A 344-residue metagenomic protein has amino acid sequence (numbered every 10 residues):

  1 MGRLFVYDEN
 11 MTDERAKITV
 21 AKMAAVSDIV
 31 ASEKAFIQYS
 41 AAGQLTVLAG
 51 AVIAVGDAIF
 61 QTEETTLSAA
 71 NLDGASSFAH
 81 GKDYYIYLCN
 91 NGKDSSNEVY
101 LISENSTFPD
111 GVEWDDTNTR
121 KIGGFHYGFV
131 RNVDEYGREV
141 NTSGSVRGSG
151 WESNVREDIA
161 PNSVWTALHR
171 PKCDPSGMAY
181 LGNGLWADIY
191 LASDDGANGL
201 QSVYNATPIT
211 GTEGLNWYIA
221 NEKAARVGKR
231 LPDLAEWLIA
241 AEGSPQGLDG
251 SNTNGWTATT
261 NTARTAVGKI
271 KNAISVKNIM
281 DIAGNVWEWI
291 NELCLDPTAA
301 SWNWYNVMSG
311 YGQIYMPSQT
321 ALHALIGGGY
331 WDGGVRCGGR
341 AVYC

Functional and structural regions predicted by a protein language model:
M1-T19, W114-R138: Short, low-complexity N-terminal tether/leader segments at secretion or assembly junctions of large, surface-exposed
I18-G81, G92: Glycine-rich, flexible loop motifs
F78-L101: Elongated alpha-helical scaffolds
Y85-C89, W186-D188, K277-N278, A283 (+2 more regions): Residues within well-ordered beta-strands of beta-sheet-rich folds
N90-S96, L191-D194, S244-P245, E292-L295: Acidic glycine-/aspartate-rich tracts in secreted/extracellular proteins
Y100-V133, W302-L325: Aromatic sugar-binding interfaces of carbohydrate-active proteins
N132-M280: Short aromatic-cysteine micro-motif
V286-C344: Surface-exposed recognition segments
